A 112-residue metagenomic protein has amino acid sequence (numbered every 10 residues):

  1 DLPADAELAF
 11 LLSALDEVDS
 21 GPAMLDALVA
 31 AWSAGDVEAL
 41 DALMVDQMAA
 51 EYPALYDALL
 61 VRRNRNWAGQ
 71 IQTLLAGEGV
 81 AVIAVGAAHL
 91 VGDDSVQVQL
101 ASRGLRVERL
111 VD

Functional and structural regions predicted by a protein language model:
D1-A76, V111: Hydrophobic, often amphipathic alpha-helical segments used for membrane interaction and targeting
D57-D112: C-terminal soluble interaction/assembly domains
